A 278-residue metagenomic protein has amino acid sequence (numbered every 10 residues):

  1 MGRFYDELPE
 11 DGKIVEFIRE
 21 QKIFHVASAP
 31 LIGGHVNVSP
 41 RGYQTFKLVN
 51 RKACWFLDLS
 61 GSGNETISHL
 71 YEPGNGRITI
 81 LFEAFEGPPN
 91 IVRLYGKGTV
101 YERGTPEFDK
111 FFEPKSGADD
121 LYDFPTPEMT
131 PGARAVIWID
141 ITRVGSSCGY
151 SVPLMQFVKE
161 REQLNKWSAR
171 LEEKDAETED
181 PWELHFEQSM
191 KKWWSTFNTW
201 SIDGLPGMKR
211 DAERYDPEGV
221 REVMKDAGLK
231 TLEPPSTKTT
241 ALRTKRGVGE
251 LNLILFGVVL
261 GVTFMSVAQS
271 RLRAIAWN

Functional and structural regions predicted by a protein language model:
M1-N278: Binding-site signature for planar aromatic cofactors or substrates
